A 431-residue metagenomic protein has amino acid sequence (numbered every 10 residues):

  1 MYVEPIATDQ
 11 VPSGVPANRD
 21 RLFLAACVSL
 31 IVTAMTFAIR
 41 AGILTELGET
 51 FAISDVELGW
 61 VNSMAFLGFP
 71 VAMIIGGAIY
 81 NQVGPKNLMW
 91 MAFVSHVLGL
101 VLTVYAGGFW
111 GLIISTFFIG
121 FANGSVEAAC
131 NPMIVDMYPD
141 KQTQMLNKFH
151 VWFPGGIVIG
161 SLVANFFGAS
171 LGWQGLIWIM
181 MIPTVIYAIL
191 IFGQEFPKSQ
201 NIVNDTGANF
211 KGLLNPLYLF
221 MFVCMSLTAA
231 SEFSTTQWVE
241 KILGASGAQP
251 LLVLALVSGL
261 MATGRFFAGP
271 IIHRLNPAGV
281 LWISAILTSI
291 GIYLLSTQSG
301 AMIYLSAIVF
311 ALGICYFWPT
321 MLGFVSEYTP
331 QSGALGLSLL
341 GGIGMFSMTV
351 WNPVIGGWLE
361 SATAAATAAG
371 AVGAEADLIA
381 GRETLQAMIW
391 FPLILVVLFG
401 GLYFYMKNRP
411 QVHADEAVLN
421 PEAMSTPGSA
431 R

Functional and structural regions predicted by a protein language model:
R21-D55, T235-E240, W351-I355: Extracytoplasmic
A38, F66-I74, V158, S258-F266 (+1 more regions): Residue-level signature of mid-helix packing/kink "hotspots" within the transmembrane helices of 12-pass Major
R40-A41, L214-T263, T349-G356: Extracytoplasmic gate region of multi-pass secondary transporters
A52, G84, Y105-W110, P139 (+1 more regions): Helix-breaking motifs and short loop linkers at transmembrane-helix boundaries and internal kinks in secondary membrane
V71-W110: Conserved MFS/SLC helix-loop-helix module at the cytosolic interface between two early adjacent transmembrane helices
S115-V151: Cytoplasmic helix-loop-helix junction between adjacent transmembrane helices in 12-TM secondary transporters
D140-K141, M145-S199: Helix-loop-helix hairpin linking two adjacent transmembrane segments in secondary transporters
Q174-F192, R382-F404: Symmetry-related core transmembrane helices of the 12-TM Major Facilitator Superfamily/SLC fold
